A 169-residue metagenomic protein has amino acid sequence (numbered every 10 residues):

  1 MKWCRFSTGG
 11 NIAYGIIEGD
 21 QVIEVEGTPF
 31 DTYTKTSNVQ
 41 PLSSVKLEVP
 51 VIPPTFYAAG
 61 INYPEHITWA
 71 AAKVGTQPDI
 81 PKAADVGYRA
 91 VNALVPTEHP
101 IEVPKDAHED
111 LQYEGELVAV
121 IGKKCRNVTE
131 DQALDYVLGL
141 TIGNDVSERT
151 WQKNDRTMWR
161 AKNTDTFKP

Functional and structural regions predicted by a protein language model:
M1-P169: Active-site microenvironments in enzyme catalytic cores
